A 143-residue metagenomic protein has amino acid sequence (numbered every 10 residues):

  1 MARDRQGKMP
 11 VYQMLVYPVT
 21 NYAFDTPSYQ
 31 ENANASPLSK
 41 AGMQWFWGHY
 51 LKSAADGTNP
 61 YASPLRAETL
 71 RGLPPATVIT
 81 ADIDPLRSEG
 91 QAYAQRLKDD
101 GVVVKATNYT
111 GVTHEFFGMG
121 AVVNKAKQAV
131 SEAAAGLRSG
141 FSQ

Functional and structural regions predicted by a protein language model:
M1-Q143: Alpha/beta-hydrolase superfamily serine-hydrolase fold, recognizing
